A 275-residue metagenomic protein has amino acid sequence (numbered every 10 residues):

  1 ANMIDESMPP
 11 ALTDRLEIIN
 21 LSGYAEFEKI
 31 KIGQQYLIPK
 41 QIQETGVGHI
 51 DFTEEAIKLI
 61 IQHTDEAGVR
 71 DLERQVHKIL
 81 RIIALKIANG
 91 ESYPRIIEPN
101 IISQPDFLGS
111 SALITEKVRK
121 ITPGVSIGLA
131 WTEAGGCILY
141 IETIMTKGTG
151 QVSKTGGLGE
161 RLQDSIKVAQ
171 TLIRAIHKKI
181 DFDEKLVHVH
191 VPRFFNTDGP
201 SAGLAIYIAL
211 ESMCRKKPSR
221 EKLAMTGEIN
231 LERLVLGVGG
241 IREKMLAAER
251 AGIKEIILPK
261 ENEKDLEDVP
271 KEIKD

Functional and structural regions predicted by a protein language model:
A1-N2: Structural recognition of the conserved hydrophobic beta-strand(s) that form the central parallel beta-sheet of P-loop
D5-T13, S22-H77, I82-I96, I176-E184 (+1 more regions): Conserved C-terminal "switch" segment of AAA+ ATPases
P9-P10, P99-N100, E267-D268: Short glycine-/acidic-enriched loop or helix-start segments at secondary-structure transitions that form or flank
I18-N20, D275: Conserved beta-strand scaffold positions in the cores of enzyme catalytic domains, especially in NTP/NDP-utilizing
N20-G23, K260: Residues that line or immediately flank small-molecule/substrate-binding pockets and catalytic motifs
T53-A67, D71-M145, T149-L158, L162: Conserved catalytic-core segments of large NTP-driven translation/proteostasis enzymes
I114-I127, A134-D275: Peripheral, non-AAA+ core regions of ATP-driven protein-machinery
